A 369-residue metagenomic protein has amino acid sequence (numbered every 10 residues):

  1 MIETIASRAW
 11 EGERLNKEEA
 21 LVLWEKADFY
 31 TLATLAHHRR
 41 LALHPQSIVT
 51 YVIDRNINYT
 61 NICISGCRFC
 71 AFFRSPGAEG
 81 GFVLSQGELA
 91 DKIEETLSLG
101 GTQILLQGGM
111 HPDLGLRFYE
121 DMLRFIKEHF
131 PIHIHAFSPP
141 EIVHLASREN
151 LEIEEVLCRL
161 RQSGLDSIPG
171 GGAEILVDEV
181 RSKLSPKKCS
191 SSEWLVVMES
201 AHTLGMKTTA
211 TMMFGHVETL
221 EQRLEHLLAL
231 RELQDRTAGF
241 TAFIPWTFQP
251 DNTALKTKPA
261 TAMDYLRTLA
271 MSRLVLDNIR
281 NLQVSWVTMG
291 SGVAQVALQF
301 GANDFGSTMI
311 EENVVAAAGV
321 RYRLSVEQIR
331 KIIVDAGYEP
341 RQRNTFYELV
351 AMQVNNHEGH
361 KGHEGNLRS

Functional and structural regions predicted by a protein language model:
M1-Y30, A90-D91, L97, Q234-N355 (+1 more regions): Auxiliary Fe-S-binding modules of radical SAM enzymes
G12, A36, L230: Residue-level signal for inorganic ion chemistry
A33-G77, G81-Q107: N-terminal pre-triad scaffold of radical SAM enzymes
S47-V49, I53, Y59, C63-I64 (+4 more regions): Mobile, glycine- and charge-enriched loop segments and immediately flanking short secondary-structure elements within
R74-A90, T96-V197, K207-A210, F240-I244: Core AdoMet radical
E88, L116-Y119, S147-E149, V180-L184 (+4 more regions): Short secondary-structure transition/capping segments
G108, E128-F130, I134, Q162-A173 (+3 more regions): Conserved C-terminal portion of the radical SAM core fold that forms the substrate/S-adenosylmethionine-binding
E358-E364: Short hydrophobic alpha-helical segments enriched in small aliphatic residues
